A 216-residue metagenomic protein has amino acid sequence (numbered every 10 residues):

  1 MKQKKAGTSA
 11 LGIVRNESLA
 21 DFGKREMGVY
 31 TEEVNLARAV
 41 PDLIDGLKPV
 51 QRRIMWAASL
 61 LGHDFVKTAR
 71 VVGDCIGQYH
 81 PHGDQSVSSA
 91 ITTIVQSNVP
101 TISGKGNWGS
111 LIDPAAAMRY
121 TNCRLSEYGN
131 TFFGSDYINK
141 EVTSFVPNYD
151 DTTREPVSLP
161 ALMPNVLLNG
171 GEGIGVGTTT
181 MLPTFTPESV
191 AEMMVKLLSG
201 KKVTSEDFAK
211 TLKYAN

Functional and structural regions predicted by a protein language model:
M1-N216: Catalytic phosphate-handling regions of large nucleic-acid enzymes and associated NTPases
